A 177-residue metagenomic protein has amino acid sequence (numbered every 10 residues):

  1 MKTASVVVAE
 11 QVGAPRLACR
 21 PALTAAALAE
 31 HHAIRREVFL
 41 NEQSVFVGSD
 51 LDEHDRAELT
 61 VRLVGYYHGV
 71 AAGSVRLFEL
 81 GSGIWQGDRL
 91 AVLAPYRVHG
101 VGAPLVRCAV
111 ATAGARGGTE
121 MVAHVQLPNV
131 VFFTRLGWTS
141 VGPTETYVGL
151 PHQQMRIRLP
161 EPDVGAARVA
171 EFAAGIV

Functional and structural regions predicted by a protein language model:
K2-T60, V64-V70, V164-V177: Short amphipathic alpha-helix that is part of the acyltransferase structural core
A57, G83, Y147-P151: Short acidic/glycine-enriched loop/turn segments that link adjacent beta-strands
V64, G69-E79, G83-A91: Conserved beta-strand in the GNAT
D88, Y96-R97, R135: Acidic/histidine-enriched, beta-strand-rich ligand/metal-binding domains
V92, V98-A111: Conserved acetyl-CoA-binding loop-helix of GNAT-fold acetyltransferases
V106, A113-Q126: Conserved GNAT acetyl-CoA-binding A-motif
L127-P151: Conserved active-site alpha-helix within GNAT-family acetyltransferase domains
